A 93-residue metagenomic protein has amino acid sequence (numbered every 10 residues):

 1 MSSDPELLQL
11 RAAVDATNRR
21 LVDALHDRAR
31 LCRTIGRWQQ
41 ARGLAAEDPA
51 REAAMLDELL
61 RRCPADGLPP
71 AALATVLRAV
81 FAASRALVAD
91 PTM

Functional and structural regions predicted by a protein language model:
M1-M93: Domain-level signature for soluble enzymes in the chorismate/prephenate branch of the shikimate pathway
